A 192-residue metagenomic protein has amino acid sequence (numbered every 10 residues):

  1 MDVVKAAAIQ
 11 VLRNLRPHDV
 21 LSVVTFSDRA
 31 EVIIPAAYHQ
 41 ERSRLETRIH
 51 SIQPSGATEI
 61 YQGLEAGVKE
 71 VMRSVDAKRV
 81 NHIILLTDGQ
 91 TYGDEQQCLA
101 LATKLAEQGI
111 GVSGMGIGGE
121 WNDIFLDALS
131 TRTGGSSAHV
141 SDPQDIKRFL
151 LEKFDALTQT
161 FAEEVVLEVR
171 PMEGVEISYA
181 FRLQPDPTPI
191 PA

Functional and structural regions predicted by a protein language model:
M1-E168, E173, F181: Exposed acidic/Ser/Thr-rich ligand/metal-binding surfaces
S141, E176-A192: Solvent-exposed beta-strand/loop surfaces of large extracellular or lumenal domains
